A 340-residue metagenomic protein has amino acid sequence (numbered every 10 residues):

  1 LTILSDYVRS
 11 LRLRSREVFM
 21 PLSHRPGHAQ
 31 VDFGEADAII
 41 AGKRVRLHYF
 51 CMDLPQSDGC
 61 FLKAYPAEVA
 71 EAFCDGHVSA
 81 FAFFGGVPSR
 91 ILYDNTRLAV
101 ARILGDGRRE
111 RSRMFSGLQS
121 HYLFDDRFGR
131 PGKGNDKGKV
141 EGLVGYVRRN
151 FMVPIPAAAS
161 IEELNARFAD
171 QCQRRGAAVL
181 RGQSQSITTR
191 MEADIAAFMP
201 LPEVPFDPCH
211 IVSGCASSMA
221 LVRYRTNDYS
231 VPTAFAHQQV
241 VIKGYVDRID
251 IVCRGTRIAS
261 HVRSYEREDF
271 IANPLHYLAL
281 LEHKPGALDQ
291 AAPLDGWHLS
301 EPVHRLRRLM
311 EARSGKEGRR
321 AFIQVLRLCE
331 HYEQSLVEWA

Functional and structural regions predicted by a protein language model:
T2, D6-C60, V69-G76, P208-Y224: Mobile-element integrase/transposase regions, centering on the N-terminal DNA-binding/Zn-coordinating module
L62-R90, R111, Y265-D269: Active-site beta-loop-alpha junctions of metal-dependent nucleic acid enzymes, especially the RNase H-like/DDE
V87-G107: Acidic/histidine-rich, metal-coordinating catalytic segments
Y93-D94, G105-D106, M114, D126-R148 (+1 more regions): RNase H-like two-metal-ion nuclease catalytic core shared by retroviral integrases and related mobile-element nucleases
V144-K243: Active-site-proximal acidic segments at structured loop/helix or strand boundaries that coordinate catalytic metals
Y224-E268: Conserved nucleotide-binding/hydrolysis modules and their immediate coupling elements across P-loop/ASCE NTPase motors
V252-A340: Protein C-terminal end segments and domain termini
